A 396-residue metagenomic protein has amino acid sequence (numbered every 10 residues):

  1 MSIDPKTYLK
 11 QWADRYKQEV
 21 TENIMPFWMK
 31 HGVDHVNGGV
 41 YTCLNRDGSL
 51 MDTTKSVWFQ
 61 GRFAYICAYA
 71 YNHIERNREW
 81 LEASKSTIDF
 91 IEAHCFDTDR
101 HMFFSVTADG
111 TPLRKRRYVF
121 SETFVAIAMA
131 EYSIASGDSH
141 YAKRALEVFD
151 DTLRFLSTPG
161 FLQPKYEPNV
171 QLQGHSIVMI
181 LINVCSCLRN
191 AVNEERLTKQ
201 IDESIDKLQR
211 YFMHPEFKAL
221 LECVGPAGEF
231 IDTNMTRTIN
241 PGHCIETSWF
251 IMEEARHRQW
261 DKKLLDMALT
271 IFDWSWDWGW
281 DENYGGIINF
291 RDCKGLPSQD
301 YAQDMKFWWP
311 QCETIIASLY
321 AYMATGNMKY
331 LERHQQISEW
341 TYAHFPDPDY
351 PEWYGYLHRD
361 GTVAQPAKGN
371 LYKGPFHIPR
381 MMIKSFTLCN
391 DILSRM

Functional and structural regions predicted by a protein language model:
M1-M396: Glycan-recognition and catalytic cores of secretory/periplasmic carbohydrate-active enzymes
